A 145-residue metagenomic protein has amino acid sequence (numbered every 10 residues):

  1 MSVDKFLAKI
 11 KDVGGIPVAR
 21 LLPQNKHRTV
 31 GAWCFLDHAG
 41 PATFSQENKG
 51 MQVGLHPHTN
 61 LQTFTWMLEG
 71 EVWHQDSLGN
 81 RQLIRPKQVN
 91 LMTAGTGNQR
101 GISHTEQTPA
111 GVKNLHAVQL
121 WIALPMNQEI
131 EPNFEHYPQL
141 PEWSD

Functional and structural regions predicted by a protein language model:
M1-A8: Short, Gly/Pro- and small/polar-rich lid/capping loops
D12-L68, A117, D145: A short glycine-rich, His/Asp/Glu-containing loop-to-beta-strand
L22-Q24, E106-G111, P141-S144: A generic local secondary-structure boundary/capping motif
G50, F64-P86, G95, Q99: A short beta-strand-loop-beta hairpin characteristic of the jelly-roll/cupin
V53, L78-N80, H104-A110: Catalytic micro-motifs at enzyme active sites that drive phosphoryl/nucleotidyl and oxygen chemistry
G95-Q128: Ligand-binding loop in jelly-roll beta-barrel domains
H116, A123-D145: Conserved, well-structured core segments that form or line functional sites
